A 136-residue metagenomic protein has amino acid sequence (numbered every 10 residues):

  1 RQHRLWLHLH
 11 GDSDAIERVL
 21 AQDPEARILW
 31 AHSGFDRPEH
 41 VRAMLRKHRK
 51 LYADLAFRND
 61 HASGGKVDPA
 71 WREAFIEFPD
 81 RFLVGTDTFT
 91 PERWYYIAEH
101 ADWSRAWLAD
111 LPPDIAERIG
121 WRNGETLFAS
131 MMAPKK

Functional and structural regions predicted by a protein language model:
R1-V84: Catalytic pocket-lining loop regions of alpha/beta-barrel enzymes, especially the amidohydrolase/enolase/GH5 lineages
Q22, V41-R42, S63, V67 (+3 more regions): Charge-rich, low-complexity amphipathic helices in intrinsically disordered tails/linkers adjacent to domains
H32, A53, D87, A116 (+1 more regions): Divalent metal-coordination and catalytic microenvironments
F35, N59, F89, N123-T126: Residue-level detector of flexible, active-site-proximal loop/helix-junction positions within diverse enzyme catalytic
R58, G85, T90, W94: Active-site neighborhoods of metal-dependent hydrolases
D80-R81, P91-K136: Mid-to-C-terminal alpha-helical segments outside catalytic/metal-binding sites
